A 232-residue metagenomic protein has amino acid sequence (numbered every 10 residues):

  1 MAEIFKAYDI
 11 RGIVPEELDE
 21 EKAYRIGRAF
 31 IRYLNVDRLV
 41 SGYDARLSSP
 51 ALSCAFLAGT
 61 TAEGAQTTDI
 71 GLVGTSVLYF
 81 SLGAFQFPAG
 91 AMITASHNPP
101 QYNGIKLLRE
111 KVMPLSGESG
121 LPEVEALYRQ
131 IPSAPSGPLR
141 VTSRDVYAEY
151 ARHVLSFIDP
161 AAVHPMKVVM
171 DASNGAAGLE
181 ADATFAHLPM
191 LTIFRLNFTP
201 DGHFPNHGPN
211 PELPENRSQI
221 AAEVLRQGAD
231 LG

Functional and structural regions predicted by a protein language model:
M1-A58, A62-G64, S143-K167: An N-terminal, well-structured beta->alpha segment
Y8, S96, M170: Single, functionally critical "micro-switch" positions that shape active/binding sites and transmembrane helices
R11-V14, D44, V73, K106 (+1 more regions): Gly/Ser/Thr-rich beta-alpha loop segments that engage phosphate groups in nucleotides
D19, G74, L115-S119: General structural signal for secondary-structure boundaries
E21, R25, V73, E123-A126: Short alpha-helical interface patches
L39-N103, T184-G232: N-terminal small/polar loop signature for handling phosphorylated ligands or for N-terminal nucleophile
N103-Q227: Gly/Ser/Thr-enriched, mixed-charge loops and adjacent short helices that form phosphate/oxyanion-binding elements
